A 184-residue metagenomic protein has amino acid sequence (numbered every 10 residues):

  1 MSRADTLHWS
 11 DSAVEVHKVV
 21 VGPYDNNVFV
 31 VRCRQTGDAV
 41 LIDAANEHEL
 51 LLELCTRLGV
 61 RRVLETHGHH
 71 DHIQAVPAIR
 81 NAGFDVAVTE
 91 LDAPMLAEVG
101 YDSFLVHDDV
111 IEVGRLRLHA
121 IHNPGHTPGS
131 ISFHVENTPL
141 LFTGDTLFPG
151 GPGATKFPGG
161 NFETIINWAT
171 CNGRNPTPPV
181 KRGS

Functional and structural regions predicted by a protein language model:
R3-L58, S132-G144: Conserved beta-strand hairpin/beta-sheet module of binuclear metal-dependent hydrolase folds, prominently
A4, D108, P179-G183: Glycine-centered loop/turn motifs
E15-H17, L118-I121: Conserved N-terminal boundary motif of the eukaryotic protein kinase catalytic domain
V19-V20, D102, H122-P124: Short Gly/Pro-enriched turn/cap motifs at secondary-structure boundaries
D25, A39, N46-H119, P149: Active-site HxH/HxHxD metal-binding segment of metal-dependent hydrolases
L41-I42, R61-H69, V86-T89, H122-G125 (+2 more regions): Active-site neighborhood of phospho(di)ester-bond hydrolases with catalytic His/Asp-centered motifs
A44, H72, P158-N161: Short, conserved glycine- and acidic-residue-centered signature motifs in active-site or ligand-binding loops
T127-S184: Metallo-beta-lactamase
